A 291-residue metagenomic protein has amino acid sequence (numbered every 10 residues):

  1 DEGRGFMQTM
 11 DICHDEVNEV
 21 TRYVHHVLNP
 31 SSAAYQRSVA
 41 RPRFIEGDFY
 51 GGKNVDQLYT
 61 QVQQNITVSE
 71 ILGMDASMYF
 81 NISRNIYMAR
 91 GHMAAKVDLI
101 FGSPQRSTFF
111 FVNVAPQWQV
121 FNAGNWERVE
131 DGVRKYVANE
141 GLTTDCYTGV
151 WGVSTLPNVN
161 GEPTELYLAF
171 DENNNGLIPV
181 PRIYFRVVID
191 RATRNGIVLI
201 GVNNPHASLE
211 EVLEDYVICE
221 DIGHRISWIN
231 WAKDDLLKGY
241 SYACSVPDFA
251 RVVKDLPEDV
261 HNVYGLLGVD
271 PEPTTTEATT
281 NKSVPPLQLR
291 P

Functional and structural regions predicted by a protein language model:
R4-M88: Short, His- and charge-rich active-site/binding loops that engage polyanionic ligands
Q64-P291: Domain-level detector of nuclease and nuclease-like folds in predominantly extracellular/periplasmic contexts
